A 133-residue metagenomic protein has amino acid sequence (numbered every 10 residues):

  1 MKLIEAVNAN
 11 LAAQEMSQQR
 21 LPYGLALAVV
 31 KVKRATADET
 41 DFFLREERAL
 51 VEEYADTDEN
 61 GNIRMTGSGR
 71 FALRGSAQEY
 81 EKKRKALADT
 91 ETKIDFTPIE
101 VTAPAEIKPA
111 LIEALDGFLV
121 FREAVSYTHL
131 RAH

Functional and structural regions predicted by a protein language model:
K2-A55: N-terminal interaction modules that seed assembly of large macromolecular complexes
A12-E15, A28, K83-A86, A110 (+1 more regions): Charge-rich, solvent-exposed alpha-helical interaction surfaces
R20-Y23, L27-V30, R34, D41 (+2 more regions): Terminal interaction module
R34-R48, A55-E59, R64-R70, R74 (+1 more regions): Extended, compositionally biased
R64-L111: Amphipathic protein-protein interaction modules
G75, R122-V125: Prokaryotic Sec-type signal peptides and long signal-anchor helices with extended Leu/Ile/Val-rich h-regions
T128-H133: Conserved small/polar residues in nucleotide/adenosyl-binding loops
